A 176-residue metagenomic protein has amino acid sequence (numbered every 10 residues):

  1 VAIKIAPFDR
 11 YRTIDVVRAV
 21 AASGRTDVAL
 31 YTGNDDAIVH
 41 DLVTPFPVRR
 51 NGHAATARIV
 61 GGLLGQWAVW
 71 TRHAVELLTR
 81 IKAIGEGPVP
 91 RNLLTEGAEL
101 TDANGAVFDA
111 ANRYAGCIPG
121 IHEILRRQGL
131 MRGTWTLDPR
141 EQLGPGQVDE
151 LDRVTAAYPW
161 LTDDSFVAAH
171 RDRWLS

Functional and structural regions predicted by a protein language model:
V1-C117: Catalytic alpha/beta core domains of metabolic enzymes, predominantly
D102-S176: C-terminal extensions of enzymes
